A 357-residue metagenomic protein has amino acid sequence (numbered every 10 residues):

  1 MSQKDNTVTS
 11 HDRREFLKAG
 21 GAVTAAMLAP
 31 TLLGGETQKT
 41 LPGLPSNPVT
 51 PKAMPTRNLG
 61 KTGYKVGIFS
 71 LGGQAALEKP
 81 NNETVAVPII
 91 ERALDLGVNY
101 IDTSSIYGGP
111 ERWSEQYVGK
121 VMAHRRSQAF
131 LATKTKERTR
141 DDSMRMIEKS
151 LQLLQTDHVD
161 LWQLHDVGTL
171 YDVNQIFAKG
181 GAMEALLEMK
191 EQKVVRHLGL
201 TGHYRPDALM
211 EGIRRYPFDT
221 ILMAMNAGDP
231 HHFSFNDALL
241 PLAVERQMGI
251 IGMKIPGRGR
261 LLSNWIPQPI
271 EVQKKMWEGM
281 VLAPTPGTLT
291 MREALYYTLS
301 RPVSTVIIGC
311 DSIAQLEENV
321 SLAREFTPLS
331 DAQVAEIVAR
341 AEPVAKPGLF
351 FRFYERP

Functional and structural regions predicted by a protein language model:
M1-D12: N-terminal secretory signal peptides
S10-E15, A25-S46: N-terminal twin-arginine translocation
L41-S70: N-terminal amphipathic alpha-helix/helix-capping segment at the start of soluble metabolic enzymes
L59, L71, I101, V118 (+5 more regions): Conserved, mostly hydrophobic/aromatic
D102-K120, L170-Y171: Glycine-rich, proline-tolerant flexible connector loops at the mouths of alpha/beta enzymes
E115-A132, E184-E188: Alpha-helix-loop-beta-strand connector modules within alpha/beta enzyme cores
R138-A227, H231-S234, A238, V244-I251: Glycine/proline-rich, positively charged, aromatic-decorated active-site loop/lid region on the catalytic face
D237-P357: Structured C-terminal cap/extension of enzyme domains
